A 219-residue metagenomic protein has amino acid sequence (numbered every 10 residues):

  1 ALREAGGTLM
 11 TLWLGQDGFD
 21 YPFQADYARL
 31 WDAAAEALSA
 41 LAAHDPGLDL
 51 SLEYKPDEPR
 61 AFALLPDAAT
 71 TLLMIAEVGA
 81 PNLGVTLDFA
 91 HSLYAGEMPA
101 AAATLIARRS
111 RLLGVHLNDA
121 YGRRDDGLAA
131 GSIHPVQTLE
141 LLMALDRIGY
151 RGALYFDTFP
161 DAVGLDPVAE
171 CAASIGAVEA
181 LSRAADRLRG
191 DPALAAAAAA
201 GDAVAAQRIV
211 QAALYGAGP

Functional and structural regions predicted by a protein language model:
A1-R29: Structural motif corresponding to the early beta-alpha repeats
A5-T8, E36-S39, P46, L65-L87 (+1 more regions): Histidine-acidic metal/acid-base catalytic patches
L14-Q16, L50-P56: Short, structured patches in soluble enzyme cores that scaffold and shape functional sites
D17-D20, D57, D119-D125: Conserved radical SAM core fold
F19-D20, E58-P59, S92-L93, A162-V163: Short, active-site-adjacent cap segments at secondary-structure transitions
Y21-L48, P59: Eukaryote-skewed repeat-based solenoidal scaffolds used as protein-protein interaction platforms, primarily
